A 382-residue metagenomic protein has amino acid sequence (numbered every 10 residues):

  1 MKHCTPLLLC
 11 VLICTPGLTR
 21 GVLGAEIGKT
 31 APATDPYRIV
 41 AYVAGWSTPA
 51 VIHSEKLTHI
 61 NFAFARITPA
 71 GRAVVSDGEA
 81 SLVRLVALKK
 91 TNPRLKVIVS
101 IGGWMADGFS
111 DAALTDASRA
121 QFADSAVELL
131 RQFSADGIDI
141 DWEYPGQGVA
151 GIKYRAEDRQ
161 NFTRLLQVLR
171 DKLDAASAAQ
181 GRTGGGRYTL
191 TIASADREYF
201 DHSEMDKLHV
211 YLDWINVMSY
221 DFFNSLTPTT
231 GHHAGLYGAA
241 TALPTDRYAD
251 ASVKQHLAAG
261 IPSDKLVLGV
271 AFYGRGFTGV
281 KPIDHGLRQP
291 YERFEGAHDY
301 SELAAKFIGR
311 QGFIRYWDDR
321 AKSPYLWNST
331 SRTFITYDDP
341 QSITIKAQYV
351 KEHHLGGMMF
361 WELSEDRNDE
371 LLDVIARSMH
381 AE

Functional and structural regions predicted by a protein language model:
L8-G17: Bacterial N-terminal signal peptides
T19, G24-A25: Boundary at the C-terminal end of the N-terminal hydrophobic targeting segment
I27-L130, Q147, E157-Q160, L166-V168 (+2 more regions): Glycan-recognition patch characteristic of GH18 chitinases/ENGases and related GlcNAc/peptidoglycan-binding proteins
V40, P69-A80, D124, P145-A305: Substrate-binding surface in catalytic domains of secreted glycosidases
V43-K56, T115-R131, D196-K207, V253 (+1 more regions): Short, acidic/polar
I60, V99, I140, L169 (+4 more regions): Conserved, mostly hydrophobic/aromatic
R275, D338-E382: Acidic/aromatic/glycine-rich contiguous surface patches that form carbohydrate-binding/processing clefts and analogous
R293-H354: Hydrophobic, secondary-structure "cap" segments at the distal end of domains
